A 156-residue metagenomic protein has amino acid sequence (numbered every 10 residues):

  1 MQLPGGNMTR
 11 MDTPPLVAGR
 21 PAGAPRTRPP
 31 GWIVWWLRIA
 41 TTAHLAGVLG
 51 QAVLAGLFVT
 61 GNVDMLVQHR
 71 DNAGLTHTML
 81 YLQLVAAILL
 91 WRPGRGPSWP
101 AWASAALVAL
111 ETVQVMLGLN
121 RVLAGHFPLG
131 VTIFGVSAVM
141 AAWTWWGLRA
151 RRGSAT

Functional and structural regions predicted by a protein language model:
Q2-T156: Polytopic transmembrane helical bundles with strong interfacial aromatic enrichment
